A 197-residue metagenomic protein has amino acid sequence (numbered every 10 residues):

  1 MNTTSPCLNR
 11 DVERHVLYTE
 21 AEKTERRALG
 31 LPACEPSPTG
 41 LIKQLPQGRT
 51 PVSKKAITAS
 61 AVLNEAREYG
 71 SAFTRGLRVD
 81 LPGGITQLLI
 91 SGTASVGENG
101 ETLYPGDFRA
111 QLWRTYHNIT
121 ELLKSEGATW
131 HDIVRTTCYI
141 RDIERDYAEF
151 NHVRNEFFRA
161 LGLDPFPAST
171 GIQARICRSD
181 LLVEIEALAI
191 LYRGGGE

Functional and structural regions predicted by a protein language model:
M1-H117, E121-V134, I140-E197: N-terminal presequence-like segments and the immediate start of the first folded domain
